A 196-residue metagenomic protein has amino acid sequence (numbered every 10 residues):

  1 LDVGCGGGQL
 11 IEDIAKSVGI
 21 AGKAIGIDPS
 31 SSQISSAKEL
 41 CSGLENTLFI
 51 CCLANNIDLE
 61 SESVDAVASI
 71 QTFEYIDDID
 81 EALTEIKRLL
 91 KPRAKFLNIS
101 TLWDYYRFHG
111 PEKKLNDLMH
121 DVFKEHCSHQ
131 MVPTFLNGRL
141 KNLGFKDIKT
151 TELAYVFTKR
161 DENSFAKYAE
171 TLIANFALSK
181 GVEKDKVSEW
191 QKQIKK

Functional and structural regions predicted by a protein language model:
L1, G7-N56: Class I SAM-dependent methyltransferase SAM/SAH-binding core
I20-A21, L90-K95: Short glycine-dipeptide loop
N55-A66: A short acidic, Gly/Pro-enriched loop at the edge of an enzyme's catalytic core that lines a small-molecule cofactor
D65-D78: A short SAM/SAH-binding and catalytic strip from SAM-dependent methyltransferases
D80-P92: A short glycine-rich, Lys/Arg-flanked "PGG" loop and its adjoining helix->strand segment in the class I
L97-E162, F176-S179: Conserved catalytic/acceptor-binding region of the Class I
L143, A166-K196: C-terminal lobe and adjacent flexible extensions of AdoMet/dcAdoMet transferase-like proteins
